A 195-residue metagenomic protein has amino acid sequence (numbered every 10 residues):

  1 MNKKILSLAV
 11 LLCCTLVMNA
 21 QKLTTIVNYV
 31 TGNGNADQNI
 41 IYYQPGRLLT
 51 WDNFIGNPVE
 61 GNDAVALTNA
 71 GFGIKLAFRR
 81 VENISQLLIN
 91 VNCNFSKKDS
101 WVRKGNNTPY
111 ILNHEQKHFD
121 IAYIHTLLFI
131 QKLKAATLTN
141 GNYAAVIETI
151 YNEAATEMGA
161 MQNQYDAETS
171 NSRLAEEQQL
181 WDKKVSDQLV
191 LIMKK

Functional and structural regions predicted by a protein language model:
M1-I26: Bacterial Sec-dependent N-terminal signal peptides
K4, C13-T15, A77-V81, S96-S100: Generic structural motif
L8-A9, Y123, M193: Intrinsically disordered, low-complexity segments enriched in polar/charged small residues
L16-V17, L127, Q131-L133: Residues in and immediately flanking transmembrane alpha helices
T24-A70, A77-S85, F95, T139-K195: Metalloprotease/metallohydrolase-associated module, dominated by Zn2+-dependent proteases
N69-I74, K104-N113, G141-N142: Short, charged, low-complexity loops and linkers
Q86-L87, V91-I130: Mid-length scaffold segments of soluble, non-membrane domains
Q131-G141: Functional transmembrane or membrane-interface alpha-helices that line membrane-embedded catalytic, ligand-binding
